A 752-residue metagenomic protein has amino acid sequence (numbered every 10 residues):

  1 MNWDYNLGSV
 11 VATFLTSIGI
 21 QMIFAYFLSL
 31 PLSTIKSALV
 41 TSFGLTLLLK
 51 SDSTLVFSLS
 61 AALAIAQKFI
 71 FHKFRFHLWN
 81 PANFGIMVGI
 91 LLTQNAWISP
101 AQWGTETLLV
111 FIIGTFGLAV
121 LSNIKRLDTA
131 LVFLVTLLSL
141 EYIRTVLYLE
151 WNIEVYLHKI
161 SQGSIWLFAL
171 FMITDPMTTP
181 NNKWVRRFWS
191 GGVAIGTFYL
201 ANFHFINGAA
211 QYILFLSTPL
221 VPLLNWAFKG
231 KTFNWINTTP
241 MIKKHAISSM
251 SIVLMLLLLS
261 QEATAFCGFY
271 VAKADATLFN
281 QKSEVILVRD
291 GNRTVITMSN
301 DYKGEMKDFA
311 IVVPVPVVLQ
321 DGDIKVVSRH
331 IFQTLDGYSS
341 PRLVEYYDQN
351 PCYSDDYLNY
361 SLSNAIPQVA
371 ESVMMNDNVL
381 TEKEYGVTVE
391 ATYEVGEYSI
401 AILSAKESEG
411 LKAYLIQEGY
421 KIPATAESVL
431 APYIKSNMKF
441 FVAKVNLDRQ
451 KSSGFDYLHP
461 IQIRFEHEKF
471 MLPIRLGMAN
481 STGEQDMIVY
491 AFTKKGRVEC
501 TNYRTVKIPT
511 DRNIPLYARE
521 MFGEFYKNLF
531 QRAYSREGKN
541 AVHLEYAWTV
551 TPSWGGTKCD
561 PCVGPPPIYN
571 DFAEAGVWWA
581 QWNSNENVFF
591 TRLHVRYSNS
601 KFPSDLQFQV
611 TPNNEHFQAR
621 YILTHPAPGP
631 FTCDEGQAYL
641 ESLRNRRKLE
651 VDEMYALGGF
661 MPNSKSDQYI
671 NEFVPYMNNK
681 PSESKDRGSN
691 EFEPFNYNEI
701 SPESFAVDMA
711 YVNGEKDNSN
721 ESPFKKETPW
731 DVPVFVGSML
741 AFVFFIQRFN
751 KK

Functional and structural regions predicted by a protein language model:
M1-L7, A25-L30: Short, hydrophobic transmembrane alpha-helix segments
L30-T105: Membrane-interface helix-loop-helix junctions at boundaries between adjacent transmembrane segments
G104-T105, I242, N718-V736: Juxtamembrane/start-of-transmembrane alpha-helix segments at the extracytoplasmic/lumenal side of membrane anchors
E141-S248: C-terminal transmembrane helix-loop-helix hairpin of multi-pass membrane proteins
G268-L278, V369, I422-F724: Accessory, solvent-exposed terminal regions and/or long lumenal/extracellular loops of proteins
V288-P351, L411-P432, N437: Surface-exposed, glycine/proline- and aromatic-rich loop segments on solvent-exposed faces across compartments
L319, D323-V395, N585: A cross-kingdom signal targeting lumenal/periplasmic-facing segments of multi-pass membrane and secretory-pathway
L740-K752: C-terminal membrane-anchoring or membrane-association module
